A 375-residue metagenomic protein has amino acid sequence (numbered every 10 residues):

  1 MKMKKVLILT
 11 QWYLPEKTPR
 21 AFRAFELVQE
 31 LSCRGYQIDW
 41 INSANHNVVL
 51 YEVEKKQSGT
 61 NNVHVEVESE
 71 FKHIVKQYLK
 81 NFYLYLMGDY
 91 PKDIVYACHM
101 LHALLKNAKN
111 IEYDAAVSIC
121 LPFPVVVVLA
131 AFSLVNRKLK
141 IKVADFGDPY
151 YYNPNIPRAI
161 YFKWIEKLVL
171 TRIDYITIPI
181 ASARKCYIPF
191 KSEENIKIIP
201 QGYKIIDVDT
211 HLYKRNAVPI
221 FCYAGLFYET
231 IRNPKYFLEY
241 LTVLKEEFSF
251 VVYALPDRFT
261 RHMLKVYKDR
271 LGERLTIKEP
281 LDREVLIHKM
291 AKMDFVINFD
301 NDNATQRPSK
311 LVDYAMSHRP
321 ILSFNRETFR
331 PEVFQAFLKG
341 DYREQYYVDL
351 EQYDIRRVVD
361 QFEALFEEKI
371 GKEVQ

Functional and structural regions predicted by a protein language model:
M1-H64, Y175, T242-L244: N-terminal subdomain of nucleotide-sugar transferases
D89-L101, A116-R137: An aromatic- and histidine-rich active-site surface loop
C98-L101, L105, P124-V127, A159-I176: Membrane-proximal helix-turn-helix segments that form the acceptor-binding/catalytic region of lipid-linked
K140-V143, Y150-L168, I205: Nucleotide-sugar donor phosphate/pyrophosphate-binding loop at the beta->alpha transition of glycosyltransferases
T171-I196: A short, active-site helix/loop in glycosyltransferases that binds the activated sugar's phosphate group
S182, Q201-G202: Carbohydrate-associated surface elements
K214-I231, L238, V358: Conserved donor-binding/catalytic core segment of Leloir-type glycosyltransferases
A254, R261-E284: Nucleotide-activated donor-binding/catalytic signature segment of Leloir-type glycosyltransferases, i.e., the conserved
